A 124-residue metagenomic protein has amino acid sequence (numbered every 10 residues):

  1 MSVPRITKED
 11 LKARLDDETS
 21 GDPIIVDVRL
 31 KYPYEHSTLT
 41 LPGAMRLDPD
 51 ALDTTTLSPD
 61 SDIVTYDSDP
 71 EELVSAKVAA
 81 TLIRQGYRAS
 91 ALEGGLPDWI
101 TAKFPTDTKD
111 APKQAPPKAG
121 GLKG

Functional and structural regions predicted by a protein language model:
M1-H36, T108-G124: Flexible, polar/low-complexity N-terminal or interdomain linker segments that lie immediately upstream of folded
T7-K8, D48, E93: Short loop/edge segments at beta-strand edges and connector loops that shape dinucleotide/nucleotide cofactor-binding
T19-I25, P42-G43, D62, Y87-R88: Short active-site oxyanion
D27, A44, L82: Terminal peptide-recognition signature
E35-P42, T54-S58: Short loop/helix-cap segments at secondary-structure boundaries that form the rim of catalytic
P42-G43, T106-D110: Short, hinge-like loop/turn segments at secondary-structure boundaries
M45-L52: Glycine-rich, highly charged phosphate/nucleotide-binding loops
A51, L57-I100: Catalytic cysteine-centered active loop of the rhodanese-like fold, especially the PTP/DSP P-loop
